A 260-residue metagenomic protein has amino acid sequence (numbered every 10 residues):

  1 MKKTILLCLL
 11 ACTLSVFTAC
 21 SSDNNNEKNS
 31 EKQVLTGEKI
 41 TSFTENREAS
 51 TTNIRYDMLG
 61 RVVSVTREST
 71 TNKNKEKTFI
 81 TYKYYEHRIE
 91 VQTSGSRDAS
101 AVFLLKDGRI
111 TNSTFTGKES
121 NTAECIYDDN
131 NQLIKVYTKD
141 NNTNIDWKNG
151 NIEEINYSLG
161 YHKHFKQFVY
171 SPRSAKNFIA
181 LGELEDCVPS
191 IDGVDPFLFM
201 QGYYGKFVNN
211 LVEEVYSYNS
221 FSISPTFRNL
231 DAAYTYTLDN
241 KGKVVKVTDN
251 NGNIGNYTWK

Functional and structural regions predicted by a protein language model:
M1-T4: Positively charged n-region of N-terminal signal peptides that target proteins for export
L6-L10: Sec-dependent N-terminal signal peptides
V16-A19: C-terminal motif of bacterial Sec signal peptides marking the signal peptidase cleavage site
S22-K260: Buried hydrophobic residues that stabilize the cores of well-folded domains
